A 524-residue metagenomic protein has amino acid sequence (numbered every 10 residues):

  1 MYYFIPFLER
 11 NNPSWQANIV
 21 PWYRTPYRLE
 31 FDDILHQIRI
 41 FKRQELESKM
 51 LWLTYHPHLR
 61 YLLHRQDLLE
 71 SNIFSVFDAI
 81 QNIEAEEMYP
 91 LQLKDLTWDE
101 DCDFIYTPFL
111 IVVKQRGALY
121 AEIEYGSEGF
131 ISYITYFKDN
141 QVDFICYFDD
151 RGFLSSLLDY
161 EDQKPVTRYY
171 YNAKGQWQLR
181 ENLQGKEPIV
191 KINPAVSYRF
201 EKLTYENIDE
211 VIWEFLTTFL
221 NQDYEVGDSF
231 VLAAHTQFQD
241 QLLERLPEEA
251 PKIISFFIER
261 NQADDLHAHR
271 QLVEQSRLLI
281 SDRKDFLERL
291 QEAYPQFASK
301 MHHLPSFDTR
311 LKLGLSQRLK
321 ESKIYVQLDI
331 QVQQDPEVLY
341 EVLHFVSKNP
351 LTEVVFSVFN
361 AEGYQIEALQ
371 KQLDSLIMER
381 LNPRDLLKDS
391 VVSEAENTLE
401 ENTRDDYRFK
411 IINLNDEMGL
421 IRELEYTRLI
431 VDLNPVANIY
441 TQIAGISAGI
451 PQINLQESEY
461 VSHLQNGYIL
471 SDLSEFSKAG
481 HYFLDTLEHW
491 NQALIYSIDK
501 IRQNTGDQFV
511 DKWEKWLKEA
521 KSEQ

Functional and structural regions predicted by a protein language model:
M1-E225: Long terminal accessory regions outside catalytic cores
T217-E225, E249, R260-L279: Membrane-proximal helix-turn-helix segments that form the acceptor-binding/catalytic region of lipid-linked
V273-A298: A short, active-site helix/loop in glycosyltransferases that binds the activated sugar's phosphate group
L278-D282, S299-T309, Y407-N415, I453 (+1 more regions): Short acidic-hydrophobic, aromatic-tinged amphipathic segments that line or gate anion-handling sites
H303-S393: Conserved catalytic-core segment of nucleotide-activated headgroup transferases in glycan assembly
E396-T441: Donor nucleotide-activated moiety binding/catalytic core segment of transferases that use nucleotide-activated donors
E425-Y426, I430-L494, I498-K500: Catalytic binding pocket for nucleotide-activated donors in carbohydrate/polymer assembly enzymes
T505-Q524: C-terminal alpha-helical cap of glycosyltransferases
